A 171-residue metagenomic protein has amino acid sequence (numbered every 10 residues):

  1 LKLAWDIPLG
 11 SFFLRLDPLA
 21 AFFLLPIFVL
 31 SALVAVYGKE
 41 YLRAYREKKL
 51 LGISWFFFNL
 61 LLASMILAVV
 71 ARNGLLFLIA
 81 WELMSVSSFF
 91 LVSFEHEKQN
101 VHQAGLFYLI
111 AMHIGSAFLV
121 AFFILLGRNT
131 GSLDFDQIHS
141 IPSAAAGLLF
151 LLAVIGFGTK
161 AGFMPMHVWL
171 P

Functional and structural regions predicted by a protein language model:
L1-F56, N129-S140: Transmembrane helix-loop-helix hairpins at membrane boundaries of multipass inner-membrane proteins
W5, R15, E40, E95 (+4 more regions): Short helix-boundary/re-entrant hairpin motifs in multi-pass inner-membrane proteins
R15-P18, A71, A80, A111-H113 (+2 more regions): Alpha-helical architecture
P18-V29, G74-S87, A144-F157: Structural signature of hydrophobic alpha-helical transmembrane segments
S31, N59-L62, G158: Small-residue faces within membrane-embedded alpha-helices
A32-A35, K39, I66, V70 (+4 more regions): Generic, well-ordered alpha-helical scaffold segments in large soluble proteins
V36, S87, T159-A161: Hydrophobic transmembrane alpha-helices of Major Facilitator Superfamily
I53, F57-A145: Alpha-helical multi-pass transmembrane bundles of energy-transducing inner-membrane proteins
